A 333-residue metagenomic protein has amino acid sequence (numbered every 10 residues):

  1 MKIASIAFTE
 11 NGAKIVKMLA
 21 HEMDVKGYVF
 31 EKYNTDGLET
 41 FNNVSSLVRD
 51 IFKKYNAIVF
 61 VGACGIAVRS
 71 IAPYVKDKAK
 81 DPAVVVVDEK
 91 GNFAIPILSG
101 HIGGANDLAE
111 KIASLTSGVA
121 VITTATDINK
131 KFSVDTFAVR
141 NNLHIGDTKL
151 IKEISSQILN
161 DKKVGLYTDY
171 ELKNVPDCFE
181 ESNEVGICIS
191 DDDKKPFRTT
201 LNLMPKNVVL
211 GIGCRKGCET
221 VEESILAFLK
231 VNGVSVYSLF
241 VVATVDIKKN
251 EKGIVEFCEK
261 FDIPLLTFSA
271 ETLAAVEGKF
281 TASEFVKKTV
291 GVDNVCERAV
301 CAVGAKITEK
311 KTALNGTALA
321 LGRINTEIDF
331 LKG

Functional and structural regions predicted by a protein language model:
M1-S5: Extreme N-terminal starter segment of soluble prokaryotic enzymes
F8-G27, Y33-N43, L47-N106, K111-G253 (+2 more regions): Conserved mixed alpha/beta catalytic, RNA-binding, or beta-rich assembly cores of soluble enzyme, regulatory
V241-R298, G304-I307, K311-T317, L331: C-terminal non-catalytic interaction/assembly regions of soluble proteins
